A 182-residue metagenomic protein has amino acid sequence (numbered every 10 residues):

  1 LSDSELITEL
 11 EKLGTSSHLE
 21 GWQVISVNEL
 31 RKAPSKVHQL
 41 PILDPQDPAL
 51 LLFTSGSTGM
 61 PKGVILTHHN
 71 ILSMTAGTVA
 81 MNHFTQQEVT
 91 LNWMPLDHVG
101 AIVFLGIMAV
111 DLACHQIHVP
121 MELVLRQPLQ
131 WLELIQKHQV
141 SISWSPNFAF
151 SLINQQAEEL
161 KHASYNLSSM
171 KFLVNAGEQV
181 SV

Functional and structural regions predicted by a protein language model:
L1, Q23-V27, K62-I65, H115-E122: Short beta-strand->loop structural element characteristic of the AMP-binding/adenylate-forming
S2-S4, D47, H68, P146-N147: Helix N-cap/beta->alpha junction signal
S4-I25, M121-V182: Conserved adenylate-forming
V24-I25, K32-F53, M60, H83-V89: Conserved pre-ATP/AMP-binding loop-to-beta segment of ANL
Q46-D47, Q86-E88, C114, K171 (+1 more regions): Surface-exposed loop/turn positions
A49-S73: Conserved AMP-binding A3 loop
L51-F53, G63-I65, T90-N92, I117-H118 (+2 more regions): Structured core elements
L72-V89, L96-S141, Q155-K161: Conserved AMP-binding/adenylation subdomain of ANL enzymes
